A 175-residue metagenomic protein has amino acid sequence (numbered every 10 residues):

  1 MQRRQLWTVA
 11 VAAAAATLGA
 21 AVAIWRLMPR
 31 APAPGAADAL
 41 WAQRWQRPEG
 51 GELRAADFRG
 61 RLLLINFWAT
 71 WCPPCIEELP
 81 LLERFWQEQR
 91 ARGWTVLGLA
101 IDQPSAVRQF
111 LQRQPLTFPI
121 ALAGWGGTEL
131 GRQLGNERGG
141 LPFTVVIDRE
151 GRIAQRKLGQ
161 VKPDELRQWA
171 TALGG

Functional and structural regions predicted by a protein language model:
M1-R44, G175: N-terminal targeting signals for export/organelle localization
A42-L63: A short beta-strand-turn-helix
R59-R61, A91, T117: Active-site acidic short loop of glycosyltransferases
G60, A69-T70, E77: Active-site beta-to-alpha loop of glycosyltransferases that engages the nucleotide-sugar donor
N66-C72, I101: Aromatic-flanked redox-active Cys/Sec active sites in thiol-based oxidoreductases, especially the WC-centered
E77-P115, W125-R132: Structural microenvironment flanking redox-active thiols in thiol-disulfide oxidoreductases
R113-L116, G124-T171: Thiol/disulfide oxidoreductase modules built on the thioredoxin-like
